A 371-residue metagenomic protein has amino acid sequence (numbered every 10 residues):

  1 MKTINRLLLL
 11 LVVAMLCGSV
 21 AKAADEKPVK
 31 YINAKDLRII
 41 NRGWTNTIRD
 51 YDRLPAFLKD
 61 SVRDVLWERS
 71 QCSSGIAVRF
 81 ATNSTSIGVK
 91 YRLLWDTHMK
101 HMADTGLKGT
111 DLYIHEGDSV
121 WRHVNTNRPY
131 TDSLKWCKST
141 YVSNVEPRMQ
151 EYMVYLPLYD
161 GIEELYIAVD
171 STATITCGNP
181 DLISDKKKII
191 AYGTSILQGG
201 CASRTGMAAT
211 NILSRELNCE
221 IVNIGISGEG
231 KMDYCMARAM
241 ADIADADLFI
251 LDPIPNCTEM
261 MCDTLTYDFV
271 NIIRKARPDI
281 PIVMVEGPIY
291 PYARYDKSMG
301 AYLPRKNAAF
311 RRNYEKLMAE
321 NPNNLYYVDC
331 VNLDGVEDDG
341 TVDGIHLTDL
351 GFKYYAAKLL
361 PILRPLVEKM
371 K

Functional and structural regions predicted by a protein language model:
K2-L8, V12-K188, R364-K371: N-terminal secretory targeting modules
M99-A103, G199-M207, A301-P304: Glycine- and acidic-residue-enriched helix-capping/strand-helix junction motifs
K186-T210, S227: Catalytic nucleophile-elbow at a beta strand-turn-alpha helix junction centered on a G-D-S/GDSL motif, marking
K188-A191, E220-I224, D247-D252, P281-V285 (+1 more regions): Structural recognition of the beta-strand scaffold that forms the well-ordered cores of secreted hydrolase catalytic
C201, T205, L213, G230-D268 (+2 more regions): Oxyanion-hole/transition-state-stabilizing segment in secreted/luminal serine hydrolases and related acyltransferases
T210-N223, E315-K316: Short helix-loop-beta junction
Y290-D329, Y354: Substrate-gating cap/lid alpha-helix
V342-K371: Histidine-centered active-site loop/cap adjacent to the catalytic His in serine esterases/O-acetyl transfer systems
